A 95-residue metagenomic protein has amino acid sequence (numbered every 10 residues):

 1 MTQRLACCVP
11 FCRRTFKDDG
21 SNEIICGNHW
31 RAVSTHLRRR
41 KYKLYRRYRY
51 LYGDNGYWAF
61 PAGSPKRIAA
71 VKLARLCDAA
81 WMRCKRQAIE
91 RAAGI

Functional and structural regions predicted by a protein language model:
M1-I95: Intrinsically disordered, low-complexity regulatory regions of eukaryotic proteins
